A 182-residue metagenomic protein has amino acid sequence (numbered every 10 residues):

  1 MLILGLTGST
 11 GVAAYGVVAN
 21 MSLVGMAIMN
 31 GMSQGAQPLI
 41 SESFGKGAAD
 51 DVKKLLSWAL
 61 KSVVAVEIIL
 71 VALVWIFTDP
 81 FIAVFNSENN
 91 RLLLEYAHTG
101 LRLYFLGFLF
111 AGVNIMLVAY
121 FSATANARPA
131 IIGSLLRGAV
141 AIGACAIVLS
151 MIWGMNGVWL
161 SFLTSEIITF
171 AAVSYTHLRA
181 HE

Functional and structural regions predicted by a protein language model:
M1-G8, V63, H177-E182: Short intrinsically disordered, low-complexity coil segments enriched in acidic
M1-V24, E42, P80-N89, M151-I152: Helix-terminus/linker motif at the lipid-water interface of multi-pass membrane proteins
G11, A127-R128, G154-M155: Membrane-helix interface segments
A14-T78, A111-G133: Small-residue-rich hydrophobic transmembrane alpha-helices
N30-S33, Y104-A123, P129-A139, C145 (+1 more regions): Short runs within selected transmembrane alpha-helices of multi-pass transporters and secretion channels
I40-L106, V148-R179: Short alpha-helical transmembrane segments in multi-pass integral membrane proteins
E88, I142-G143: A short secondary-structure junction motif
